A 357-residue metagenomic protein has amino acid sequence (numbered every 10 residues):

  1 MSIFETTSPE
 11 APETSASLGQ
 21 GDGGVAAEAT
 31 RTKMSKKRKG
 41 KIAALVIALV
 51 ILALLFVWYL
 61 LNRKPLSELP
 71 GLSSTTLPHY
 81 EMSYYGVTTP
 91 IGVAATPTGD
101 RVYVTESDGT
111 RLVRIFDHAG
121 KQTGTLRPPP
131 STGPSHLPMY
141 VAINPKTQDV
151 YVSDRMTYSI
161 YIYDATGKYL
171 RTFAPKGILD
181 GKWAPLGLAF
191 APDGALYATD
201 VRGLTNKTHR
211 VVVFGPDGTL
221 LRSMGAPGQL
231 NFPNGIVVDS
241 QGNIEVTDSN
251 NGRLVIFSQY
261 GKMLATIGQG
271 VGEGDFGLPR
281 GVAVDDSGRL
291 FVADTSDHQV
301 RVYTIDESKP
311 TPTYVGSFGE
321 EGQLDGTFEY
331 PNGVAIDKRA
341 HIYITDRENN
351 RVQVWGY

Functional and structural regions predicted by a protein language model:
P65-V87: A short helix->beta-strand "capping" segment at the edge of beta-propeller domains
P78-Y85, Q122-T132, Y169-L179, T219-A226 (+2 more regions): A short beta-strand motif characteristic of beta-propeller blades
Y85-T98, S131-K146, I178-P192, P227-Q241 (+2 more regions): Beta-rich, blade/repeat-based domains predominating in secreted/periplasmic proteins but also intracellular
R101-V104, D149-Y151, A195-Y197, N243-E245 (+2 more regions): Conserved beta-propeller blade signature
S107-D108, R155, V201-G203, S249-N250 (+3 more regions): Short loop/turn segments immediately following the C-termini of beta-strands
R111-R114, Y158-Y161, H209-V212, R253-V255 (+2 more regions): A short loop-to-beta-strand structural motif that recurs across blades of beta-propeller domains
D117-K121, D164-K168, G215-T219, S258-K262 (+2 more regions): Short loop/turn segments that connect beta-strands within beta-propeller blades
E329-Y357: Blade-level signature of beta-propeller repeat domains, shared across WD40, Kelch, NHL, RCC1 and BNR/Asp-box propellers
